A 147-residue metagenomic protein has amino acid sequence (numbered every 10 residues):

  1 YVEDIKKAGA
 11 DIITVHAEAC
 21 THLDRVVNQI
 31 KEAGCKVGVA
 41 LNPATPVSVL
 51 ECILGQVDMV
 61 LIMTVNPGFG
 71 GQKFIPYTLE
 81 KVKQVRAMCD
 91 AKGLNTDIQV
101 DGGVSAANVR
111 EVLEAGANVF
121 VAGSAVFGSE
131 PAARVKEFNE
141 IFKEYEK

Functional and structural regions predicted by a protein language model:
Y1-K7, T45-V57, G102-F120: Catalytic cores of alpha/beta
Y1-V39: Glycine/small-residue-rich loop that forms an oxyanion/phosphate-binding "nest" at active or ligand-binding sites
D11-T14, G34-A40, M59-L61, N95-Q99 (+2 more regions): Structural preference for beta-strand elements that scaffold enzyme active sites
I13-T21, L61-Q72, A115-V135: Glycine-rich phosphate-binding active-site loops on the catalytic face of alpha/beta enzymes
A19, A40-S48, D97-A106, A125: Glycine-rich beta-to-alpha transition loops that act as phosphate-gripper elements at the mouths of alpha/beta enzyme
I30, L113, F127-K147: C-terminal helical cap(s) of enzyme catalytic domains, especially alpha/beta-barrels
E32-G34, C89-N95, E144-K147: Short helix-capping segments at alpha-helix termini
P43, E51-I53, M59-K83, A87 (+2 more regions): Glycine/Thr-rich beta-alpha phosphate-binding loop at enzyme active sites
